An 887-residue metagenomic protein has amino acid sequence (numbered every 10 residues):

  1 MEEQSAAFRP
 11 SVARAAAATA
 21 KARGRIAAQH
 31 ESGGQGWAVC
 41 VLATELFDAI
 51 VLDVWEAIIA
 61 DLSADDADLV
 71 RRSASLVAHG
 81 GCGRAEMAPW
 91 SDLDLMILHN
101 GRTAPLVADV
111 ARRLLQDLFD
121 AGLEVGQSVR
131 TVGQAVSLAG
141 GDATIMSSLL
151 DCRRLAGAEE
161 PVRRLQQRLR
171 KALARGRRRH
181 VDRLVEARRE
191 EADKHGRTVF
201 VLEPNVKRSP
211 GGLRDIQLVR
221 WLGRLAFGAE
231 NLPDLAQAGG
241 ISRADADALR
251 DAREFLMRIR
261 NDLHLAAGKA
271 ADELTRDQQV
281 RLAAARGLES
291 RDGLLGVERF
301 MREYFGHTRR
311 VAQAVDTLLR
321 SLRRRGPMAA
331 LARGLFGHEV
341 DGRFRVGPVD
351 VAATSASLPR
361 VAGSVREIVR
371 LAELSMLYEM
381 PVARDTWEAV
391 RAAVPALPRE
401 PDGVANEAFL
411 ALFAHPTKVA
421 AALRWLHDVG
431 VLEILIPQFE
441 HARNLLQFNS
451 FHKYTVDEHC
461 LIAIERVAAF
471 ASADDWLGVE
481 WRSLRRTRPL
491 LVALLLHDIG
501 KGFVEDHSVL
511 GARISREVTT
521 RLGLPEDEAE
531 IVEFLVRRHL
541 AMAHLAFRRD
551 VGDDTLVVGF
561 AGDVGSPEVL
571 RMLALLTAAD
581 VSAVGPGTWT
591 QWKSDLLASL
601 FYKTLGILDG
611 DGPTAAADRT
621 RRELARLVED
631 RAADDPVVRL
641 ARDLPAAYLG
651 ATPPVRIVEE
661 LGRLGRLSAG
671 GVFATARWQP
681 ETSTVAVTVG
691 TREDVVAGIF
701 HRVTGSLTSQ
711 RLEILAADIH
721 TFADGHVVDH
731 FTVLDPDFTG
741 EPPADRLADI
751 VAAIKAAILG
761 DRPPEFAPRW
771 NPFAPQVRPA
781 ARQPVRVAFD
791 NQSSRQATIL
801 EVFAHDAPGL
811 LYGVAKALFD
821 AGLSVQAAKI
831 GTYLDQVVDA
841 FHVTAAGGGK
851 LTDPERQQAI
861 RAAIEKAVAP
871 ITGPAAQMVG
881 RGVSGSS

Functional and structural regions predicted by a protein language model:
M1-H79, A85-S450, R516: Non-catalytic interface/linker regions that flank or bridge core catalytic/transmembrane domains
V12, A104, L155, R170-R178 (+29 more regions): Hydrophobic alpha-helical scaffolding
D48-L62, D68-V70, L461-A471, L707 (+1 more regions): A short, contiguous, amphipathic alpha-helix enriched in charged residues
L62-A64, S73, L445-N449, A469-S483 (+3 more regions): Flexible, glycine/threonine-enriched loop-and-boundary segments that flank and lead into catalytic domains of large
R84-V110, Q237, T455, V479-G610: Divalent metal-dependent catalytic cores for phosphoryl transfer on phosphate-bearing substrates
F255-L256, L294-V351, A421, T555-S887: Regulatory modules associated with amino-acid/nitrogen control
G403-A493, G502-S508, R513-T520, E533 (+2 more regions): Long, K/E/R/D-enriched contiguous segments that form extended
